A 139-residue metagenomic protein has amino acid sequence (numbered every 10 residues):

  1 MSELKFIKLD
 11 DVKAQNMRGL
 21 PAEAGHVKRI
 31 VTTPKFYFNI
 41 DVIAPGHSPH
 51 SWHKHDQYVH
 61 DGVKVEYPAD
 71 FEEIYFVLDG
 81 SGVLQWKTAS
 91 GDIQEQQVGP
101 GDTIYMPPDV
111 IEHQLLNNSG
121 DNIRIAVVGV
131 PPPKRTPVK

Functional and structural regions predicted by a protein language model:
M1-S51, K139: A short, N-terminal "cap"/entry segment at the start of jelly-roll beta-barrel domains of the cupin/DSBH fold
S2-K8, E112-K139: Double-stranded beta-helix
N39-A69, P108: Conserved short histidine dyad/triad with adjacent acidic residue
A44, L78, G99-P100: Residue-level recognition of short, solvent-exposed, well-ordered loop/turn junctions that link secondary-structure
S48, V83, D102-I104, P108-Q114: Histidine-centered metal-chelating micro-motifs
Y58-V83, K87-A89: Glycine- and acidic-residue-biased ligand/ion/polar-headgroup-sensing regions
T88-P108: Short acidic-glycine-tyrosine-enriched beta hairpin
